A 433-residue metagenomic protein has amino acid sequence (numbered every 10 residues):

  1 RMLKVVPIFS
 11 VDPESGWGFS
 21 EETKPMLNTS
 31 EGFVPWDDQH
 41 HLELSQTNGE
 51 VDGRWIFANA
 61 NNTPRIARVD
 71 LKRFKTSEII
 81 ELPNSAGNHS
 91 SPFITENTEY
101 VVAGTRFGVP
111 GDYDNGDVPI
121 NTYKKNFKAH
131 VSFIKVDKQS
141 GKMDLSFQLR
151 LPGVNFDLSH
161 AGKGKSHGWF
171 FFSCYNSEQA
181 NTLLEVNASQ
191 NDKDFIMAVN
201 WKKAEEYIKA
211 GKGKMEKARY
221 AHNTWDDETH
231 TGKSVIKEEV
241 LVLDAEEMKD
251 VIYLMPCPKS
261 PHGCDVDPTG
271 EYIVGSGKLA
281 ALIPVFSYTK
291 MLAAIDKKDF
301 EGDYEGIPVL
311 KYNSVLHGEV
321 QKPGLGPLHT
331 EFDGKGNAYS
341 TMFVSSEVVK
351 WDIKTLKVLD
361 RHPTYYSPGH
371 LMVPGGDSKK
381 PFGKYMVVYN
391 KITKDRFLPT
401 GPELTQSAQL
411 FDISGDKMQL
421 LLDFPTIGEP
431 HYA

Functional and structural regions predicted by a protein language model:
R1-A433: Predominantly soluble domains enriched in secretory-pathway, periplasmic, or organellar proteins
